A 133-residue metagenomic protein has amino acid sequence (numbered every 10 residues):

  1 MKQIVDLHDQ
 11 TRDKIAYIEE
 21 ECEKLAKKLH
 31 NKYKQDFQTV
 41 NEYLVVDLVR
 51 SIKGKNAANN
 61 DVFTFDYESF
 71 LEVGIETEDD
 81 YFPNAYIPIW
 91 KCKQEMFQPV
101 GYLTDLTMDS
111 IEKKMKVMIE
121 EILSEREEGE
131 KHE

Functional and structural regions predicted by a protein language model:
K2-I4, D9, E121-E133: Short acidic DE-rich linear segments
K2-V62: Negatively charged, low-complexity tracts enriched in Asp/Glu with abundant Ser/Thr
A58-V117, E121-S124, E128: Intrinsically disordered, low-complexity regulatory segments enriched in Ser/Thr/Pro and charged residues
